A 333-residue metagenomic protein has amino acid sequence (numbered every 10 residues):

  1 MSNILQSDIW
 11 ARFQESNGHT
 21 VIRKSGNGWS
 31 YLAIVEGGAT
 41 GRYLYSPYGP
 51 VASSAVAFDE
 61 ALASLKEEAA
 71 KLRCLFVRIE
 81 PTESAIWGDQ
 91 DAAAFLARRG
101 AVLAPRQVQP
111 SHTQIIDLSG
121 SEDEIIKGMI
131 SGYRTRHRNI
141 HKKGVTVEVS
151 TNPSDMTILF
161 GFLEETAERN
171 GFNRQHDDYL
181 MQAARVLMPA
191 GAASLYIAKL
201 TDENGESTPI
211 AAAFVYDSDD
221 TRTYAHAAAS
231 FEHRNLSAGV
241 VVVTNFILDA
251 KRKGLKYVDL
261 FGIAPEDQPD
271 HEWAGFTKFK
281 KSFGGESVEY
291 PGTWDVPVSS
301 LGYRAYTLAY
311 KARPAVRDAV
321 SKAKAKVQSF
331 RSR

Functional and structural regions predicted by a protein language model:
M1-G41, T82-I86, A97-Q107, T113-R234: A conserved beta-strand-loop-helix scaffold within acyl/acetyltransferase catalytic domains
S7-S16, T20-V21, G37-A39, A97-E122 (+1 more regions): Active-site/acyl-donor-binding loops of N-acyltransferases
P47-G49, R78-E80, A225, F261: A cross-family glycoside hydrolase active-site/sugar-binding cleft signature
P47-S53, H233-R234: The substrate-binding groove and active-site-proximal loops of carbohydrate-active enzymes, especially glycoside
V51-A52, T82-A85, A264-D267: Short histidine/acidic/glycine/proline-rich micro-motifs that form metal- and phosphate-coordinating active-site loops
A55-T113: Non-catalytic accessory segments adjacent to catalytic cores
E60-E67, A192-L301: Aromatic (often tryptophan-rich) hydrophobic motifs at membrane interfaces
L75-E80, E148-S150, Y257-L260: A structural signal for short, well-ordered beta-strand segments and their strand-loop junctions that often border
